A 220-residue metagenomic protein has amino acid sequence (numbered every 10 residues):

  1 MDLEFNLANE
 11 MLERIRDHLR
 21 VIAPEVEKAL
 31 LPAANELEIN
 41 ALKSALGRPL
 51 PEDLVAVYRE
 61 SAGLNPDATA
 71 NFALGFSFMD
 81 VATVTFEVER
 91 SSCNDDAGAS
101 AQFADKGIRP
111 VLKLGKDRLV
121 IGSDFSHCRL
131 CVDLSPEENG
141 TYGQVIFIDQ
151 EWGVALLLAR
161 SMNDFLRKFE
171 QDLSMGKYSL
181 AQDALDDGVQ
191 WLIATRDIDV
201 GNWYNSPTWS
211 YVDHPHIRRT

Functional and structural regions predicted by a protein language model:
M1-C128, D197, G201-T220: A surface-exposed partner-binding patch
L64, H127, E138, V154 (+1 more regions): Short loop/turn segments at secondary-structure transitions that flank enzyme active sites
F78-T83, D133, R160-S161: Helix N-cap / beta->alpha transition motif
R129, D133-E138, I146-D149: Low-complexity, glycine/alanine/valine/leucine- and proline-rich hydrophobic stretches
I146-G153, T195-D199, W209: Secondary-structure transition/turn motif
I146-L173: Compact, glycine/acidic-enriched structural inserts
R167-A194, I198-V200: Mixed-charge (acidic/basic) macromolecular-recognition segments
